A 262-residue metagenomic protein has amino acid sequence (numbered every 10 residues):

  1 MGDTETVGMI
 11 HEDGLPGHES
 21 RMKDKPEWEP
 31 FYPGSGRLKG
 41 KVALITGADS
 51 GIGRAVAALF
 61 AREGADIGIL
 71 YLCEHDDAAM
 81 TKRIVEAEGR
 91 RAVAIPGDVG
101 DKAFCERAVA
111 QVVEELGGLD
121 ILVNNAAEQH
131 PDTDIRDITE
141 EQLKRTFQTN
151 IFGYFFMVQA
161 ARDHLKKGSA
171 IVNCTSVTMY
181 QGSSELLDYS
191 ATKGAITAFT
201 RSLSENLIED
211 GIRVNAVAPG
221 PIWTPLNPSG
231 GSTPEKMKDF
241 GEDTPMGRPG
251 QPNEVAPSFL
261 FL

Functional and structural regions predicted by a protein language model:
M1-E29, A216, E235-L262: C-terminal helical subdomain
T6-V7, P33, D101, E106 (+5 more regions): Conserved mid-core segment of classical short-chain dehydrogenase/reductases
A65-M80: Conserved glycine-rich Rossmann-like NAD(P)H-binding loop of the short-chain dehydrogenase/reductase
D120, R136-F155, V172, I196 (+1 more regions): Catalytic Tyr-X3-Lys loop
V158, T192, T200: Active-site helix of classical SDR
D163-H164, E205-E209: Alpha-helical segment proximal to the catalytic Tyr-Lys
S176: Residue(s) in the substrate-gating loop at a strand-loop-helix junction that position the organic substrate next
E185-L186, E209, P221-T244: A glycine/serine/threonine-rich, flexible loop-to-helix segment that serves as the NAD(P) cofactor-binding "lid"
